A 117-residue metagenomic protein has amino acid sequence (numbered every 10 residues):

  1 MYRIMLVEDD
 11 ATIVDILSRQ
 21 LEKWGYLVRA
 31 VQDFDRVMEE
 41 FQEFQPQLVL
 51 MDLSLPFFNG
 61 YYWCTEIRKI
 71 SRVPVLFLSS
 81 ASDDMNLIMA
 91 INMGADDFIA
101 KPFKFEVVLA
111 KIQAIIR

Functional and structural regions predicted by a protein language model:
M1-R117: N-terminal/domain-start alpha-helical segments
